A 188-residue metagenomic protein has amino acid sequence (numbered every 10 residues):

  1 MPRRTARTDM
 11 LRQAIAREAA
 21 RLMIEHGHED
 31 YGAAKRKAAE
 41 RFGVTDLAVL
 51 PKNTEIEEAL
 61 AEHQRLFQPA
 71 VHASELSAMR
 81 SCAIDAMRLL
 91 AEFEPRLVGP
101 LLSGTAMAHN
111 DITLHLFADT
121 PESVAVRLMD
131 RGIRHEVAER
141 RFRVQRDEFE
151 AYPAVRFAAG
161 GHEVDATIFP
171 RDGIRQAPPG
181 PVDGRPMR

Functional and structural regions predicted by a protein language model:
P2-H28, K35-A108, D119-R188: Catalytic core of pol beta-like nucleotidyltransferases
